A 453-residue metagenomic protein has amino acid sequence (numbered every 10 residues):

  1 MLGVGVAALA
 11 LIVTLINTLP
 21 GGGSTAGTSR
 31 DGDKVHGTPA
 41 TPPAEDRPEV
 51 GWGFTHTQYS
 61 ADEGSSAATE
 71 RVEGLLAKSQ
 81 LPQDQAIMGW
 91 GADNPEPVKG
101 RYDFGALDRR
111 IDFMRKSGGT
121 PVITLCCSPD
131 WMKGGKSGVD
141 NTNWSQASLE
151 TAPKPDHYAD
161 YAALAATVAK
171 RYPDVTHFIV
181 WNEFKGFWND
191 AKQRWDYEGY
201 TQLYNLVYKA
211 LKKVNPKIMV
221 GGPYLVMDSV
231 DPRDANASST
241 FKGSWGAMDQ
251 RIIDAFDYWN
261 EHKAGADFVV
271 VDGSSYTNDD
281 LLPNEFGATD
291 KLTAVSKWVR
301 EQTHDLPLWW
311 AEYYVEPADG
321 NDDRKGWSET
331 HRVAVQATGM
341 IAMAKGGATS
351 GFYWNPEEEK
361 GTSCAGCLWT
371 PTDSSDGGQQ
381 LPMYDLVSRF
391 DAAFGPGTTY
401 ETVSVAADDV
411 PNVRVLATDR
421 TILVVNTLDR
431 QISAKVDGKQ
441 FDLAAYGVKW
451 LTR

Functional and structural regions predicted by a protein language model:
M1-A7: N-terminal export and membrane-targeting signals
L11-H36, T41: C-terminal region of N-terminal signal peptides and the immediate post-cleavage residues of exported proteins
R30-T167, P173, H177-V180, F184-W195 (+2 more regions): N-terminal substrate-binding region of glycoside hydrolase catalytic domains
V35-P39, G64-E73, G105-R110, A163-A165 (+4 more regions): Alpha-helical scaffolding within the catalytic cores of extracellular/periplasmic polymer-degrading hydrolases
M114, V168, F178, V207 (+3 more regions): Conserved, mostly hydrophobic/aromatic
D196-V333: Noncatalytic carbohydrate-binding groove/subsite architecture in carbohydrate-active enzymes
A337-L428, I432, G447-W450: Aromatic- and carboxylate-lined catalytic core of secreted/periplasmic carbohydrate-active enzymes
K439-L451: Tight coil/turn sites that cap or link beta-strands
